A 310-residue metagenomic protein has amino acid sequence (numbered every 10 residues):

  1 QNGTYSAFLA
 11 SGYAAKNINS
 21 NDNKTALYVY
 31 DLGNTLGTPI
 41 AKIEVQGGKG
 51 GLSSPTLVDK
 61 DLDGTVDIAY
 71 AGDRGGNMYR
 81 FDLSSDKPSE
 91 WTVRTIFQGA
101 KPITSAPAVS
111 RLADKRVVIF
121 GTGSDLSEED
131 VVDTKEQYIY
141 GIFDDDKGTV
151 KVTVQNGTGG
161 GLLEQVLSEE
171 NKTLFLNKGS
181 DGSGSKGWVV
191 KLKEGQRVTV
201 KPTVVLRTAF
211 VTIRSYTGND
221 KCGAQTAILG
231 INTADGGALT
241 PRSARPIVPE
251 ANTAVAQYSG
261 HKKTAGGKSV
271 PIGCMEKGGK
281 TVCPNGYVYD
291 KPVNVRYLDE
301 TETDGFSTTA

Functional and structural regions predicted by a protein language model:
Q1-A310: Beta-propeller fold recognition
